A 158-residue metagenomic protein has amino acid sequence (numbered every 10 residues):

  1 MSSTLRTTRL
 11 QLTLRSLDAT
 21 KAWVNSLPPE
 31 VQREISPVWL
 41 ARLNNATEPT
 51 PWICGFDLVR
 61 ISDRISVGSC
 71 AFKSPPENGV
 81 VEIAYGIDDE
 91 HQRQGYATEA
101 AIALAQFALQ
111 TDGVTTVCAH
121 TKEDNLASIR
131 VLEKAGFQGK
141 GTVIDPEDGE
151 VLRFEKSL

Functional and structural regions predicted by a protein language model:
M1-E82, I87-E90, A103-F107, T111 (+1 more regions): GNAT-family acyltransferases
P76, R93, T116-V117: A generic structural signal for short
G95-T98: Glycine-rich acyl-CoA binding loop
T111-H120: Conserved GNAT acetyl-CoA-binding A-motif
A119-I129, E147: Conserved beta-strand-loop-alpha-helix junction that forms the acyl-donor binding cleft
L132: Conserved active-site tyrosine of GNAT-family acetyltransferases
